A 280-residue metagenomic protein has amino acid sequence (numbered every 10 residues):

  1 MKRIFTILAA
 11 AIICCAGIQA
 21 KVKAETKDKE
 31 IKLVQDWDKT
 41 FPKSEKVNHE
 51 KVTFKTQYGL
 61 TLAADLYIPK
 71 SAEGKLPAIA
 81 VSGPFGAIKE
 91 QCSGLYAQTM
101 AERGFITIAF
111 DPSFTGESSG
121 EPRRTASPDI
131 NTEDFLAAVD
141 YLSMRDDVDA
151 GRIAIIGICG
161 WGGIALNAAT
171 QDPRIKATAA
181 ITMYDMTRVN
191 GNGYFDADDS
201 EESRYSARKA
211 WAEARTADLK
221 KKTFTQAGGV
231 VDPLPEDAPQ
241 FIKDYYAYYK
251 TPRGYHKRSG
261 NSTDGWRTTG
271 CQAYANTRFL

Functional and structural regions predicted by a protein language model:
D28-G74: N-terminal cap/lid segment of alpha/beta-hydrolase-fold proteins
G74-P84: Short beta-strand element of the alpha/beta-hydrolase
G86-Q98, P112: The serine-hydrolase catalytic nucleophile loop
T99-S119: Conserved alpha/beta-hydrolase
T125-D146: Alpha/beta-hydrolase active-site loop
D147-C159: Alpha/beta-hydrolase fold nucleophile elbow
L166-T251: Alpha/beta-hydrolase-fold enzymes
C271-L280: Conserved serine/cysteine hydrolase catalytic core
